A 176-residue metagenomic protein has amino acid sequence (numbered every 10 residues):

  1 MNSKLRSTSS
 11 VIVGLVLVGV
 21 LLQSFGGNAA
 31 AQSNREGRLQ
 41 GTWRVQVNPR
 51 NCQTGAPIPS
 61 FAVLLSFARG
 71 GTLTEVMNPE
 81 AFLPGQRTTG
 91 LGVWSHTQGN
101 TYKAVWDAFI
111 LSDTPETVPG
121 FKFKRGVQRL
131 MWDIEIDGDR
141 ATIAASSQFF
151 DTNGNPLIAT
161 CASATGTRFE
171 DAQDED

Functional and structural regions predicted by a protein language model:
N2-G14: Bacterial N-terminal signal peptides that target proteins for export
V11-S24: Bacterial N-terminal signal peptides
A29-A31: Boundary at the C-terminal end of the N-terminal hydrophobic targeting segment
R35-P57, G90-G92: Tryptophan-anchored aromatic micro-motifs
G55-T101, A108-S112, R140-T142: N-terminal glycine/threonine-rich, aromatic-flanked beta-hairpin/loop signature
A62-F67, G90-H96, R125-G138, A145-S147 (+1 more regions): Hydrophobic/aromatic beta-strand elements that line small-molecule binding cavities or substrate pockets in beta-rich
A104, A108-A144: Acidic, glycine-rich flexible loop segments
S147-D176: Edge beta-strand at a domain terminus
